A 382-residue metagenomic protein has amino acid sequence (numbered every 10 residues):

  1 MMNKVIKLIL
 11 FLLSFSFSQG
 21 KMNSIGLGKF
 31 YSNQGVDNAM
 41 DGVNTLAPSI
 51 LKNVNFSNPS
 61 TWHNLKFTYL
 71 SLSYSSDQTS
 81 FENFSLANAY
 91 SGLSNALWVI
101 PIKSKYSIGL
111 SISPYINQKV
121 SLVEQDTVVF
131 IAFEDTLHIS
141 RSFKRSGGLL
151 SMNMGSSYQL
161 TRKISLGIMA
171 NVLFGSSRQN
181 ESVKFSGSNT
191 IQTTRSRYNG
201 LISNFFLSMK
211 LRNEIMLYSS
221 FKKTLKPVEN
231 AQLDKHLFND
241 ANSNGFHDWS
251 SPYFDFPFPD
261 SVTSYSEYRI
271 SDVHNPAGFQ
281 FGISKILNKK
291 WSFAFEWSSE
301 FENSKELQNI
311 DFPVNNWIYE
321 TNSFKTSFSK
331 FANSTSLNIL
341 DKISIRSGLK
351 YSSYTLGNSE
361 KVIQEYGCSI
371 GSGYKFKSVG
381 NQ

Functional and structural regions predicted by a protein language model:
M1-K4, S18: Short, low-complexity interaction segments enriched in Ser/Thr/Pro/Gly
N3-F11: Sec-dependent signal peptide recognition, specifically the positively charged N-region followed immediately by
L10-S18: Hydrophobic h-region of N-terminal signal peptides that target proteins for export in Gram-negative bacteria
F17-I116: N-terminal, post-signal peptide beta-strand-biased segments of exported outer-membrane/organellar beta-barrel and other
Q19-A39, T45, K103-Q382: Outer-membrane beta-barrel porins/channels
